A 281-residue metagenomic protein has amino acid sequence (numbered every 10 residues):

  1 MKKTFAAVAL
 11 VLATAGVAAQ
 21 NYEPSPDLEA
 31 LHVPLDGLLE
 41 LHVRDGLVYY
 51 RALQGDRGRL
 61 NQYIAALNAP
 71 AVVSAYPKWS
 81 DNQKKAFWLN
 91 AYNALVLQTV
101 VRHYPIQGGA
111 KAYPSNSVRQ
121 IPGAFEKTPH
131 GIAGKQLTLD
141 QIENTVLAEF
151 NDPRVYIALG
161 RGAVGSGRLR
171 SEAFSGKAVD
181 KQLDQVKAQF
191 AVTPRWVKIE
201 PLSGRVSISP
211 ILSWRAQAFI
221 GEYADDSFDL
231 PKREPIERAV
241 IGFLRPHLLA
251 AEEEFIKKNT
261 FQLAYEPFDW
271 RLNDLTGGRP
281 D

Functional and structural regions predicted by a protein language model:
M1-T4: Positively charged n-region of N-terminal signal peptides that target proteins for export
A13-A18: N-terminal signal peptide c-region/cleavage motif recognized by signal peptidases
N21-D281: Interaction/scaffold regions that mediate signaling and macromolecular assembly across diverse proteins
